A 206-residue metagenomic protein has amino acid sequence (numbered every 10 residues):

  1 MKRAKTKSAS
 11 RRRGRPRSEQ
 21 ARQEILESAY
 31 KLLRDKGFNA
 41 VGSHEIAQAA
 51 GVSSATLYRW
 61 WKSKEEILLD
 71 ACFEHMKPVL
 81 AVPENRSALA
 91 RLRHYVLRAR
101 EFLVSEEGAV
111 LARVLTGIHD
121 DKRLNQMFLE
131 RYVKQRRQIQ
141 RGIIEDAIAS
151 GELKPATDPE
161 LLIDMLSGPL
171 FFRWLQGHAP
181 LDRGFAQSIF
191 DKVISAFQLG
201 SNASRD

Functional and structural regions predicted by a protein language model:
M1-A9, H94, R98-E101, R137-A149 (+2 more regions): C-terminal peripheral helix-coil segments that are non-catalytic and often amphipathic
M1-K36, A40-A49, A55: Basic, helix-initiating cap at the start of DNA-binding domains
I25, A40, S63-L68, P78-V79: Short amphipathic alpha-helical segment with a characteristic S/N-K-E followed by hydrophobic residues
S63, G117-K122: Short loop-to-helix capping motifs
L80-A109, L162: Hydrophobic alpha-helical connector segments
A90, V104-S105, A109, R113 (+2 more regions): Amphipathic alpha-helical packing segments from all-alpha helical-bundle domains
